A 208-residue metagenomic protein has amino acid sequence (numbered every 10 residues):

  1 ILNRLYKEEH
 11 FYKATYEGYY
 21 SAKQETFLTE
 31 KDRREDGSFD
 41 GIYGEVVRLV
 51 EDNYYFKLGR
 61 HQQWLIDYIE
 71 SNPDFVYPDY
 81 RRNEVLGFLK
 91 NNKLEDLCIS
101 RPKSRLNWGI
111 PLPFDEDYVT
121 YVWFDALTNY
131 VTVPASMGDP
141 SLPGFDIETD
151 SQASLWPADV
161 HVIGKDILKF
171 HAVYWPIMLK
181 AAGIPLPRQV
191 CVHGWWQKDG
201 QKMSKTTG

Functional and structural regions predicted by a protein language model:
I1, Q24-T26, K31-R34, A135 (+1 more regions): Short acidic, glycine/serine/threonine-rich loops at helix termini
I1-H10, V173, M178: N-terminal Rossmann-like or analogous alpha/beta NTP/dinucleotide-binding catalytic cores that position adenine
I1-N3, Y19-Y20, G87, V122-W123: Tryptophan-centric aromatic hotspots in well-structured domains and transmembrane helices
E8-Q62, I66: Cys/His-rich short segments
G41-G208: Structured secondary-structure scaffolds
